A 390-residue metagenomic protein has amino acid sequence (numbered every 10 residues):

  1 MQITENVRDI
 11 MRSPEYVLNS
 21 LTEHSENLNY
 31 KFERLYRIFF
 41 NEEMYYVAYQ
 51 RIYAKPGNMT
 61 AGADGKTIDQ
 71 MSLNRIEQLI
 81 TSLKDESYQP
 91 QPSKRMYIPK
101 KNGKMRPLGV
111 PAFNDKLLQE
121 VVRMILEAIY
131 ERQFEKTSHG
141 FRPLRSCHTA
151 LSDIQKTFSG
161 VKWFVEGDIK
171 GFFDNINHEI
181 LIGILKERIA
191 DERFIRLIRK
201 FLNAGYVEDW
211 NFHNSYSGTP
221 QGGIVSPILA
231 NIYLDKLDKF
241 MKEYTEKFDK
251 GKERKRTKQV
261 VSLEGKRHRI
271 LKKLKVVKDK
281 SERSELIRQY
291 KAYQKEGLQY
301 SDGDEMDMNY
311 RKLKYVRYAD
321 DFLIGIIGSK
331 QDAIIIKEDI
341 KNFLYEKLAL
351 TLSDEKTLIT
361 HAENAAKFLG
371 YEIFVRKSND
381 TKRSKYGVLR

Functional and structural regions predicted by a protein language model:
M1-R390: Non-catalytic terminal/accessory segments
